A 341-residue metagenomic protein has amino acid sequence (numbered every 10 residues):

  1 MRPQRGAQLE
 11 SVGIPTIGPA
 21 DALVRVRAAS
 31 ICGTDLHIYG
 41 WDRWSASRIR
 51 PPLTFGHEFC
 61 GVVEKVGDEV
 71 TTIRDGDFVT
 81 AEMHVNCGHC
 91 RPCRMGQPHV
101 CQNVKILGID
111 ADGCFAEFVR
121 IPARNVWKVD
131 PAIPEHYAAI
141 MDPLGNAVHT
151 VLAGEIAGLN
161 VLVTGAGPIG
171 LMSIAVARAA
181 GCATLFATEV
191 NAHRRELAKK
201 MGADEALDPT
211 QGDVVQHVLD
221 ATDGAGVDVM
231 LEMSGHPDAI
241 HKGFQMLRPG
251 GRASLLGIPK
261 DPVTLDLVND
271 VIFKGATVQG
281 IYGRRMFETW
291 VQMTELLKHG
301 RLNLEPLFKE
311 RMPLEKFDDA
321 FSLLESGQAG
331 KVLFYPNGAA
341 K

Functional and structural regions predicted by a protein language model:
G13-A29, W44-R91, D130-A132: Glycine-rich beta-strand-centered segment in the early N-terminal region that forms part of a ligand/cofactor-binding
R48, H57, C87-T164: NAD(P)H dinucleotide-binding glycine-rich loop of Rossmann-like/cofactor-binding domains, especially the beta1-alpha1
F78, N160, G251-R252, T277: Short glycine-centered segments of the SAM/dcSAM-binding site in methyltransferase folds
V163-T164, R178-K242: Adenosine-nucleotide cofactor-binding segment
G170-L171: N-terminal Rossmann-fold NAD(P) dinucleotide-binding loop
Q216-D220, D261-E310, D318-D319: C-terminal substrate-binding/catalytic core of Rossmann-like NAD(P)-dependent dehydrogenases/reductases
P237, H241-Q245, P249, F287-K341: C-terminal hydrophobic helical "lid"/dimerization subdomain of Rossmann-like NAD(P)H-dependent oxidoreductases
M246-P262, Q279: ADP-ribose/adenylate-binding Rossmann-like module
